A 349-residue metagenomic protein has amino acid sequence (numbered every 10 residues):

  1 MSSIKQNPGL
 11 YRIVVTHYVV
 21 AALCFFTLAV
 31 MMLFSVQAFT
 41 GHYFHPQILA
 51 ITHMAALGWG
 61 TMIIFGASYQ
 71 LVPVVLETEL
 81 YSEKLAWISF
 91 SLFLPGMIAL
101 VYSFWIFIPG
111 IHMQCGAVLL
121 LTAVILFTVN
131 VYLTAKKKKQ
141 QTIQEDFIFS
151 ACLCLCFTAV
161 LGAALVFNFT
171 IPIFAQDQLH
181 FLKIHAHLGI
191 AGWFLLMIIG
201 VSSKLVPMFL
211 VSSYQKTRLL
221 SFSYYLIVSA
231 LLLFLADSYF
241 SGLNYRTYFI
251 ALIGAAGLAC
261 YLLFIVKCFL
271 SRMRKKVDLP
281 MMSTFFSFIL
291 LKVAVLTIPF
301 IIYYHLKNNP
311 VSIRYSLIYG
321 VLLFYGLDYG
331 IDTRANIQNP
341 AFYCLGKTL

Functional and structural regions predicted by a protein language model:
M1-L349: Hydrophobic alpha-helical transmembrane segments of multi-pass integral membrane proteins
